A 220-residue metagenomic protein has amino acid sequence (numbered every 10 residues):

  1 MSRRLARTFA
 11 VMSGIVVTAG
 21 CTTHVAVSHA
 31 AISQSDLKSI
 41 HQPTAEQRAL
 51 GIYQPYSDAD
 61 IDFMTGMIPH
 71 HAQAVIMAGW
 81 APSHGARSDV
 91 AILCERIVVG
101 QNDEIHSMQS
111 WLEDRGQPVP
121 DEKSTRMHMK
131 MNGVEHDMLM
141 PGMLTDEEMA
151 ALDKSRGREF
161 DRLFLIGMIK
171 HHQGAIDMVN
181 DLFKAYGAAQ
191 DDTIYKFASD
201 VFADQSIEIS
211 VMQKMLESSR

Functional and structural regions predicted by a protein language model:
M1-V11: Bacterial N-terminal signal peptides that target proteins for export
G14-I15: Residue-level signal for mature regions of secreted extracellular proteins and peptides
A19-G20: C-terminal motif of bacterial Sec signal peptides marking the signal peptidase cleavage site
H24-R220: All-alpha RGS (Regulator of G-protein Signaling) helical domain and cognate RGS-like helical scaffolds
